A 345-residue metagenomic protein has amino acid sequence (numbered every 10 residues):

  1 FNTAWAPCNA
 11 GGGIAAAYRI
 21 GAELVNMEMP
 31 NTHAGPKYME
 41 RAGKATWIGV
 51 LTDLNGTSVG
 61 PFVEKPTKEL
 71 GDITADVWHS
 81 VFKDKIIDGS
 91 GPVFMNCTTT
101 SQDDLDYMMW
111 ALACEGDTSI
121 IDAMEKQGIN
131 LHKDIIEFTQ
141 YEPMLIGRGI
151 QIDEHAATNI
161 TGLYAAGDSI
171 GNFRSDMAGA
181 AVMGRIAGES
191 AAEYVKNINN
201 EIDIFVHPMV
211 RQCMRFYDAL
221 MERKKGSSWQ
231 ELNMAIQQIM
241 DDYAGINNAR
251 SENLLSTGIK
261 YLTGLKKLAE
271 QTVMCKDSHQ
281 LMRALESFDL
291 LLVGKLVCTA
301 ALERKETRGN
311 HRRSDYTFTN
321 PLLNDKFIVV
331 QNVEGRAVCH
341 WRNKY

Functional and structural regions predicted by a protein language model:
F1-E40, M177, A181-S190: Glycine-rich loop(s) and the adjacent beta-strand/alpha-helix scaffold that form part
F1-T3, M108-M109, R148, L290: A generic structural signal for short
I14, I121, L302: Short glycine-/small-residue-rich flexible loop motifs, especially phosphate/cofactor-binding loops
A22-D134, S190, Y194-K196: An anion/pyrophosphate-binding glycine-rich loop and adjacent beta-alpha core in soluble alpha-beta enzymes
T52-E69, L145, I150-A165, S169-Y345: Glycine- and aromatic-enriched mobile tails/lids
I120-N159, V206: FAD/FMN-dependent oxidoreductases across multiple families
